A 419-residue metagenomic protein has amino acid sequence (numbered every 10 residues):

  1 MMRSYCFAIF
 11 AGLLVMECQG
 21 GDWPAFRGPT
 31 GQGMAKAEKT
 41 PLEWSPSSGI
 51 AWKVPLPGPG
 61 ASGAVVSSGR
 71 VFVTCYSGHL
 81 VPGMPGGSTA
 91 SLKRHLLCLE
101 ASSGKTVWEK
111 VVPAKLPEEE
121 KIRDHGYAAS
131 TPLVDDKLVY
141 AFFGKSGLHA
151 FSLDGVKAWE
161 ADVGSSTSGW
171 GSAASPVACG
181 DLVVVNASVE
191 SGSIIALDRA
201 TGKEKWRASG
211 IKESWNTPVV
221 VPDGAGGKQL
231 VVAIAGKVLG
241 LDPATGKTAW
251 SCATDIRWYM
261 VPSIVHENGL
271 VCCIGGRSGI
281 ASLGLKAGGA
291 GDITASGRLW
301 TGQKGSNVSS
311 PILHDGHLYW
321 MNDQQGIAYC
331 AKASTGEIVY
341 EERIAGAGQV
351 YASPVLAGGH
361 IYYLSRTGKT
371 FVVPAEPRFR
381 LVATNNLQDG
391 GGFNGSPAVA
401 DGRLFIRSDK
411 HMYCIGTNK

Functional and structural regions predicted by a protein language model:
M1-R3: N-terminal secretory signal peptides that target proteins for export/translocation
Y5-E17: Bacterial N-terminal signal peptides
C18-K419: Noncatalytic, solvent-exposed loop/strand surfaces of beta-propeller-type extracellular/periplasmic domains
